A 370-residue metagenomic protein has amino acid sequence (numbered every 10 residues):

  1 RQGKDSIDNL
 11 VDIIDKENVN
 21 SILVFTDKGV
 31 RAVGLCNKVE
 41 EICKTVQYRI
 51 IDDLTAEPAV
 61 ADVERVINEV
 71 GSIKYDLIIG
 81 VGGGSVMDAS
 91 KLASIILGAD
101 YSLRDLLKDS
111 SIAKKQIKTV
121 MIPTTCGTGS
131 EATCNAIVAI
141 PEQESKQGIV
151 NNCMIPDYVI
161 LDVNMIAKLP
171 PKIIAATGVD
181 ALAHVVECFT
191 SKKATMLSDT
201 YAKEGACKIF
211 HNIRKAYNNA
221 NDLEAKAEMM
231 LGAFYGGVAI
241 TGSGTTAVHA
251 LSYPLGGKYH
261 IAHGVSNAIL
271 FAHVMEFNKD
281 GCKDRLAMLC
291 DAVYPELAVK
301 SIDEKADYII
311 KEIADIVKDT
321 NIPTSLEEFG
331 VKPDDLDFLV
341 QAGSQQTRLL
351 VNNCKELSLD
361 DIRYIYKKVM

Functional and structural regions predicted by a protein language model:
R1-L77, L326-E327: ATP/NTP phosphate-donor binding region
I7-L10, A32-L35, V60, S85-S90 (+3 more regions): Short glycine/serine/threonine-rich phosphate/pyrophosphate-binding segments that cradle anionic phosphate groups
A61-N68, S72-N164: Glycine/threonine-rich beta-strand-loop-alpha-helix active-site module that forms ligand/phosphate-binding
G127, F234-N267, T347-L349: Glycine-rich phosphate/pyrophosphate-binding beta-alpha loops
N135-S243, C354: Carboxylate- and glycine-rich phosphate/diphosphate-binding segment that chelates Mg2+/Mn2+
K258-D335: Gly/Pro-rich interdomain helix-loop hinge
P333-M370: Short, amphipathic C-terminal "tail helix"
